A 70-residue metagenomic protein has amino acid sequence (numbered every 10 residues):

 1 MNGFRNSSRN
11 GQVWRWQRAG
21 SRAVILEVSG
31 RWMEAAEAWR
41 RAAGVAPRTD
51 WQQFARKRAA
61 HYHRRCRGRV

Functional and structural regions predicted by a protein language model:
N2-R18: TPR-adjacent "capping" and linker segments in tetratricopeptide-repeat scaffold/adaptor proteins
W39-R40, A46: Inward-facing hydrophobic residues that define packing positions of alpha-helical scaffold repeats
V45-A46, C66: Alpha-helical junction/boundary sensor with strong preference for TPR arrays
A59-V70: Alpha-helical linker/edge segments of TPR/alpha-solenoid repeat scaffolds and analogous pre-/post-domain helices
